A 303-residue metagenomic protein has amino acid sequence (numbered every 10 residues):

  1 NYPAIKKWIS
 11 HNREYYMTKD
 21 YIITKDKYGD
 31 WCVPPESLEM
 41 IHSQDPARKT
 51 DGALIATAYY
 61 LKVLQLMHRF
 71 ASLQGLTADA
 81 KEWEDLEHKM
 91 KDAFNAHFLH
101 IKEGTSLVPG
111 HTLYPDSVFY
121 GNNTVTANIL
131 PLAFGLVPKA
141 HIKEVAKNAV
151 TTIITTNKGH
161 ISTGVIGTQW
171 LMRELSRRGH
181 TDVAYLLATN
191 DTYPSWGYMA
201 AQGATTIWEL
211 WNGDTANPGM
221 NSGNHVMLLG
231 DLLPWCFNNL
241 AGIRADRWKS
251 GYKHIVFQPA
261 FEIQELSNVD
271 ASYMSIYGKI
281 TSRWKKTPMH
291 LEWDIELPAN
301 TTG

Functional and structural regions predicted by a protein language model:
N1, Y59-T77, I129-A140, Q169-G179 (+1 more regions): Well-ordered alpha-helical scaffold segments within catalytic/enzyme domains
N1-A56, A71-L130, A140, N190 (+2 more regions): Active-site acid/base region of carbohydrate-active enzymes
I5, A53, V63, E87 (+8 more regions): Active-site-proximal structural scaffolding
I9, E84, K91, V150 (+6 more regions): Generic hydrophobic alpha-helical scaffold/packing signal
Y15-K27, A96-L107, T112, H160-S176 (+2 more regions): Charged/polar, low-hydrophobicity segments characteristic of intrinsically disordered regions and flexible loops
T50-T57, E84, S117-G121, K158-I161 (+3 more regions): Hydrophobic alpha-helical scaffolding
I101, F119-S222: Extracellular polysaccharide-recognition and catalytic grooves
D182-G303: Non-catalytic C-terminal accessory modules of carbohydrate-active enzymes
